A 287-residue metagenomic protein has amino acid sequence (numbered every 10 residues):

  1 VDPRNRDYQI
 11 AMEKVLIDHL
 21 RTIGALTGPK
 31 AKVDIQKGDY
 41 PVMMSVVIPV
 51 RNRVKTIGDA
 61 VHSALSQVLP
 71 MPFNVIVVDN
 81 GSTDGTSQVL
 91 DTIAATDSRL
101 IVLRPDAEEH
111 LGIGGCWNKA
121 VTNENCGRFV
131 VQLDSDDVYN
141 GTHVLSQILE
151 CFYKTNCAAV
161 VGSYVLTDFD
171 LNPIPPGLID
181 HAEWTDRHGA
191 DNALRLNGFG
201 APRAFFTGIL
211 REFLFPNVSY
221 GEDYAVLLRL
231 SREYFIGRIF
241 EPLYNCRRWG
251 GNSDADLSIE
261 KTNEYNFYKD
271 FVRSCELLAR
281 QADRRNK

Functional and structural regions predicted by a protein language model:
H62-P72: Short, acidic, metal-binding catalytic loop of nucleotide-sugar glycosyltransferases
D79-Q88, A107-E109: A conserved acidic beta->alpha catalytic loop
D106-N125: Glycine-rich, basic loop-to-helix element that forms the pyrophosphate-binding segment of sugar-nucleotide handling
G127-V138: Short beta-strand-to-loop acidic/aromatic patch adjacent to the donor-nucleotide binding site
H143-P176: Conserved donor NDP-sugar-binding/catalytic core segment of glycosyltransferases
S163, G237-L243, R247: Catalytic beta-strand/loop signature of glycosyltransferases that borders the donor
A182-A204: A recurrent flexible, glycine/aromatic-enriched loop bordering the glycosyltransferase active site that acts as
S219-V226: Acidic donor-binding loop at a coil-to-helix junction in glycosyltransferase catalytic cores that engages
